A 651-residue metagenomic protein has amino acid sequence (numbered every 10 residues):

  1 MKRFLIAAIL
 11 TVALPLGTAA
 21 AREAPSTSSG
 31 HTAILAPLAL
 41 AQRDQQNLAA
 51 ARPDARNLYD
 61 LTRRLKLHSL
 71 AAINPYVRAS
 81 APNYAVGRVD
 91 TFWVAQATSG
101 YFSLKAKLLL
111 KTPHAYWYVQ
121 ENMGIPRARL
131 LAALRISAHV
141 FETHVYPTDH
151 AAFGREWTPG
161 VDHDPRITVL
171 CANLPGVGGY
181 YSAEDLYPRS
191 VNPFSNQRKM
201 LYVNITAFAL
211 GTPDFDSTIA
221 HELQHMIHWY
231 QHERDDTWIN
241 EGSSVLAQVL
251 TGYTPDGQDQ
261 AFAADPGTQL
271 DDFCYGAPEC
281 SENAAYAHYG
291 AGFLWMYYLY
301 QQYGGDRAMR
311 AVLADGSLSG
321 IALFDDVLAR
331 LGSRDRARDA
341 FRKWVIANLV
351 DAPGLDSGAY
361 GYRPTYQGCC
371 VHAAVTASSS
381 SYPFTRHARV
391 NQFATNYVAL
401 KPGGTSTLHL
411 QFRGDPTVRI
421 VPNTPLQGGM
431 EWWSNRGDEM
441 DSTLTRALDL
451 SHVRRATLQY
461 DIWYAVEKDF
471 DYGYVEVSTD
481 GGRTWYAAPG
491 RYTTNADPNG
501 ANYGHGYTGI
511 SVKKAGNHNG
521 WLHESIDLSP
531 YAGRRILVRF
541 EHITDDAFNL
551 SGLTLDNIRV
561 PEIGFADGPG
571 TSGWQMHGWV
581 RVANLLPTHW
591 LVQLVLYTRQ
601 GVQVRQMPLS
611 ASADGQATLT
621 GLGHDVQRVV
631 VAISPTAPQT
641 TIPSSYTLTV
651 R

Functional and structural regions predicted by a protein language model:
A7-P15: Bacterial N-terminal signal peptides
R22-G154, T158: N-terminal module-boundary/linker segments of secreted carbohydrate-active enzymes
R22-S29, A36, L318-T443, D461 (+3 more regions): Beta/coil-rich, acidic/histidine-enriched accessory regions frequently appended to metallopeptidases
K111-T237, S243, T251-D272: Juxtacatalytic substrate-recognition/specificity segment
P188-N196, P213, S217, H232-Y303 (+1 more regions): Acidic/His/Gly-enriched intrinsically disordered linker/tail segments that often contain short helix/coil "MoRF-like"
A456-Y464, I536-I543, V631: Extracellular beta-strand-rich recognition modules
E476-R535, A566, T571-L591, T598-G615: Exoplasmic/lumenal beta-rich domain surfaces
L528-F548: Extracellular beta-strand ligand-recognition surfaces/modules
